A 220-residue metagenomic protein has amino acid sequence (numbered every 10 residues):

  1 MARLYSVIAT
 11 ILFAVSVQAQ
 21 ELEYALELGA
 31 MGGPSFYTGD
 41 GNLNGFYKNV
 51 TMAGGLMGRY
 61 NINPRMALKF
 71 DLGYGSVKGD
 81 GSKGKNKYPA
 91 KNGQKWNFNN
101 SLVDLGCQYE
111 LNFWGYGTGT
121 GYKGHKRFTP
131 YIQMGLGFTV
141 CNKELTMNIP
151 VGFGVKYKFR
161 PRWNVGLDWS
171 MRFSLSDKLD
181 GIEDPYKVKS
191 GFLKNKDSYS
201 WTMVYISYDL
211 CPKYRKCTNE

Functional and structural regions predicted by a protein language model:
A19-R59, M203, S207-K213: Short glycine/proline- and aromatic-enriched beta-strand/turn motifs that initiate or cap beta-hairpins
E23-A25, N61-R65, R127-T129, R160-R162 (+1 more regions): Strand-connecting loop/turn motifs
Y24, K48-M52, S101-L105, K126-F128 (+2 more regions): Residues that define the transmembrane beta-barrel architecture of outer-membrane proteins
A30-P34, L56-Y60, C107-L111, M134-F138 (+3 more regions): Residues on the lipid-exposed face of transmembrane beta-strands in outer-membrane beta-barrel proteins
D40-G45, D80-K87, T120-K123, L145-M147 (+2 more regions): Outer-membrane beta-barrel translocator domains and adjoining extracellular loop/strand segments of Gram-negative
Y60, R65-L68, G117, P161-V165 (+1 more regions): Repeated loop/turn-to-beta-strand initiation elements of outer-membrane beta-barrel proteins
P64-T146, Y208: Gram-negative (and chloroplast) outer-membrane scaffold detector with strong preference for beta-barrel transmembrane
R160-E220: Predominantly the C-terminal beta-signal and adjacent terminal strand-loop region of outer-membrane beta-barrel
